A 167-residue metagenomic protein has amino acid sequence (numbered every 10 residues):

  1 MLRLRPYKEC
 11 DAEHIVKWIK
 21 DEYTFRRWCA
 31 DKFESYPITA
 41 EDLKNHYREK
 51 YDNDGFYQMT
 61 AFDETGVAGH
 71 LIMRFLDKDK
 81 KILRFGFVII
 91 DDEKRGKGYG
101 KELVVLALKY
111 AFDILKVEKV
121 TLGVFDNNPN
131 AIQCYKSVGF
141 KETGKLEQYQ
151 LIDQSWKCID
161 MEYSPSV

Functional and structural regions predicted by a protein language model:
M1-R3: Extreme N-terminal starter segment of soluble prokaryotic enzymes
R5, K97, V120-T121: A generic secondary-structure micro-motif detector that highlights 1-2 residue hydrophobic/ambivalent hotspots embedded
P6-A12, K17-R95, V104, Y110 (+2 more regions): Acetyl-CoA-dependent GNAT
P37, G100, D153-S155: Residue-level signature of transmembrane alpha-helix interfaces in integral membrane proteins
M73, E147-Q148: Short beta-turn/strand-loop junction motif enriched in small, turn-promoting residues
L83, E118-T121, F125-I132, S137 (+2 more regions): C-terminal "cap" of GNAT-fold acetyltransferases
F87, D91-V105, F125-Q133, S137: Conserved glycine-rich acetyl-CoA-binding loop
E93, G144-K145: Short N-terminal helix/helix-N-cap motif within the alpha/beta-hydrolase-1
